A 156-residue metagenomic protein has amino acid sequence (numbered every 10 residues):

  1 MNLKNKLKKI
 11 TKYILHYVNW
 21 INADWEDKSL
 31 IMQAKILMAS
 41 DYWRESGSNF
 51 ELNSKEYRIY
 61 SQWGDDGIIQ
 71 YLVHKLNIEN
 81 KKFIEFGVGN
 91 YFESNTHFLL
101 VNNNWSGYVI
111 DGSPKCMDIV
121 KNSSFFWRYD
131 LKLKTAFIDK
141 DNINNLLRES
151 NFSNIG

Functional and structural regions predicted by a protein language model:
M1-S54: Membrane-proximal basic amphipathic "stem/tether" segments
N53-G156: SAM cofactor-binding core of SAM-dependent methyltransferases, primarily the Rossmann-like beta-alpha-beta module
